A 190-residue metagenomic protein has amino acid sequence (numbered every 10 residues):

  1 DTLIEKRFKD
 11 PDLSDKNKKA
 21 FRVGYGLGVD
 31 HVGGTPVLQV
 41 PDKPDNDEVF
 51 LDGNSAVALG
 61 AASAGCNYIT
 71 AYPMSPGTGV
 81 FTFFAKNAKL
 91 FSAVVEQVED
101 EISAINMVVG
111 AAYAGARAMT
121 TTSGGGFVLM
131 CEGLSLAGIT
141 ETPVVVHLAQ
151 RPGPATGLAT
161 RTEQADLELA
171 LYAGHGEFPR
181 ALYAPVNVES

Functional and structural regions predicted by a protein language model:
D1-G53: Aromatic-enriched
I4-K9, D42-N46, Y68, V98 (+2 more regions): Conserved short loop/turn motifs at secondary-structure junctions
E5, G33-N46, A61-C66, F83-F91 (+2 more regions): Gly-rich Lys/Arg/Thr-decorated short loops/hinges at beta-loop-alpha junctions or inter-strand turns that position
D12-K19, G125-V128, E189-S190: Active-site glycine- and acidic-residue-rich loops that bind and position anionic ligands or nucleotide-like cofactors
D30-G33, A56-G65, G110-A112: Glycine-rich phosphate/diphosphate-binding loops that line cofactor/substrate pockets in enzymes
D47-P76, T82: Glycine-rich phosphate/diphosphate-binding loop of Rossmann-like nucleotide-binding domains
Y68, S75-Y172: Thiamine diphosphate
R161-S190: Conserved thiamine diphosphate
